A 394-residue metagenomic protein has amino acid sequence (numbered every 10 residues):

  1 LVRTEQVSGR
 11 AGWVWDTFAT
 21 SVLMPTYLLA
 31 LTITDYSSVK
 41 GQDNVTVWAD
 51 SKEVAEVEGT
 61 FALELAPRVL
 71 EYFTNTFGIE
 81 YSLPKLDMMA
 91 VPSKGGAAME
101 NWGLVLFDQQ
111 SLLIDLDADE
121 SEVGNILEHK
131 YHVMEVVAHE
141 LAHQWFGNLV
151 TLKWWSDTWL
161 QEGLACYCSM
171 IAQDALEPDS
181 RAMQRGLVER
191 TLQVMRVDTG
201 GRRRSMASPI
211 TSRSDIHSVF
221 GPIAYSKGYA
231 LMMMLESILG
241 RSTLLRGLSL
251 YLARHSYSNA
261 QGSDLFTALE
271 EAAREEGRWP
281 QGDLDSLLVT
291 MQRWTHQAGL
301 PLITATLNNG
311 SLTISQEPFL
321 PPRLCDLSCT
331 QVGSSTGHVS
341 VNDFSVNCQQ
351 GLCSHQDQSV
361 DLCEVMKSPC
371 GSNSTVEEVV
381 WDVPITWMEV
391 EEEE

Functional and structural regions predicted by a protein language model:
L1-E64, F220: Non-catalytic architectural context of zinc metalloproteases
G9-A11, Y225, V376-E378: Short coil/turn motifs at beta-sheet boundaries
G12, Q297-G299, V379: Residues that act as N-cap/strand-start positions at coil-to-secondary-structure junctions
G12-V14, N101, W381-D382: A generic structural signal for well-ordered coil/turn residues at beta-strand boundaries that shape enzyme active-site
F18, T46-E317, R323-C325, V332-H338 (+2 more regions): Hydrophobic alpha-helical and helix-loop surface patches within well-folded domains that function as non-catalytic
T26-L29, Y81, E393: Coil-to-beta-strand transition motifs
L28-L31, I303-A305, S328, I385-E389: Broad, structure-driven detector of short, well-ordered beta-strand segments within folded domains
L327-G333, G337-F344, G351-E394: Low-complexity, glycine/alanine/valine/leucine- and proline-rich hydrophobic stretches
